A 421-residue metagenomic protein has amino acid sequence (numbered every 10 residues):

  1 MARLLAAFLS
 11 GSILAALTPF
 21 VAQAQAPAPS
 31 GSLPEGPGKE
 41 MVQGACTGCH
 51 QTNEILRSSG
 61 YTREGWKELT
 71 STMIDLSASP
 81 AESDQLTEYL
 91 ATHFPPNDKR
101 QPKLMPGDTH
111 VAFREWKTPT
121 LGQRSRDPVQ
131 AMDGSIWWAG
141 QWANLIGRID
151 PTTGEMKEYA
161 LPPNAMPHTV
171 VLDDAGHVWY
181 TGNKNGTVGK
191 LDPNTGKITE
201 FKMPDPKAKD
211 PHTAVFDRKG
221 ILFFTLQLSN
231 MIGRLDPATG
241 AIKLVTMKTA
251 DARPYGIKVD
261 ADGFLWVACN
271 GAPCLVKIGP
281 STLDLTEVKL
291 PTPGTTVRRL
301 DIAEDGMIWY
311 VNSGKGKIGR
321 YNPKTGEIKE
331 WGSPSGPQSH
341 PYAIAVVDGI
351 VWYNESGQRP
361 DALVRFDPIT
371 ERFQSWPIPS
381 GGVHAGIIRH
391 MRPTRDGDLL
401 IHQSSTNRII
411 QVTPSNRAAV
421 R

Functional and structural regions predicted by a protein language model:
A22-M41: Electrostatic cytochrome c docking/interface patches
V42-T52, L86, L90: The canonical Cys-X-X-Cys-His
D75-P102, G134, G397-L399: C-terminal capping alpha-helices of c-type cytochrome domains
L104-G122: A short helix->beta-strand "capping" segment at the edge of beta-propeller domains
L121-D133, P163-A175, P206-K219, A250-F264 (+6 more regions): Beta-rich, blade/repeat-based domains predominating in secreted/periplasmic proteins but also intracellular
W137-W142, V178-K184, L222-L228, L265-G271 (+3 more regions): Conserved beta-strand positions in repeat-built beta-propeller and related beta-rich domains
D150-G154, D192-G196, D236-G240, G279-L283 (+3 more regions): Short loop/turn segments that connect beta-strands within beta-propeller blades
A385-R421: Blade-level signature of beta-propeller repeat domains, shared across WD40, Kelch, NHL, RCC1 and BNR/Asp-box propellers
